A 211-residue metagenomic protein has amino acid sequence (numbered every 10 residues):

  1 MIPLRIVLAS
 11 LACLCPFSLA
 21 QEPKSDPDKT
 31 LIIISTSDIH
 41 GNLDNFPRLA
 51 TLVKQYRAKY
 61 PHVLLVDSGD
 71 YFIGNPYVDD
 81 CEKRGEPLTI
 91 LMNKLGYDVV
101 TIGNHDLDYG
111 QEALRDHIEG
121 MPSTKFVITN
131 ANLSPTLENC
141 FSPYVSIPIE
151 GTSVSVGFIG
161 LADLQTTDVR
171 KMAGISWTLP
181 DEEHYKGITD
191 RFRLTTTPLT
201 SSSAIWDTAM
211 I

Functional and structural regions predicted by a protein language model:
M1-V7: Bacterial N-terminal signal peptides that target proteins for export
I2, A12, P27-D28: Residues at the start of alpha-helices and the adjacent loop-to-helix junctions
V7-C15: Bacterial N-terminal signal peptides
F17-L19: Sec/Tat signal peptide C-region and signal peptidase I cleavage site
Q21-I211: Acidic, metal/ion-coordinating pockets
